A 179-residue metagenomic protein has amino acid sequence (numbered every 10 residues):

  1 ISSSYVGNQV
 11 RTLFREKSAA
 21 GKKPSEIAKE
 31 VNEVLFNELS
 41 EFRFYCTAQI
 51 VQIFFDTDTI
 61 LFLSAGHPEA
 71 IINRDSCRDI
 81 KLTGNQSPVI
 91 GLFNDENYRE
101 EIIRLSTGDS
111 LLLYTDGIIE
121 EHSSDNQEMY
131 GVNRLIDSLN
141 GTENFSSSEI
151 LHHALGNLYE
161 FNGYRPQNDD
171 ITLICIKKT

Functional and structural regions predicted by a protein language model:
I1-G21, I80-K81, L105-R165: Active-site-proximal, acidic helix/loop segment immediately C-terminal to a metal-coordinating Asp/Glu
I1-G84, Y98, N162-N168, I176: Catalytic core of PPM/PP2C metal-dependent serine/threonine phosphatase domains
R43-Y45, G91-N97, G156: Short gly/ser/thr-rich secondary-structure transition/capping motifs
L63, L112-L113, L173-I174: Sensory beta-sandwich core in regulatory modules of signaling proteins
H67, T115-G117, D170: DG-centered beta-turn motif at the end of beta-strands
S106-D109, R165-T179: Activation on terminal intrinsically disordered regulatory regions flanking enzyme cores
